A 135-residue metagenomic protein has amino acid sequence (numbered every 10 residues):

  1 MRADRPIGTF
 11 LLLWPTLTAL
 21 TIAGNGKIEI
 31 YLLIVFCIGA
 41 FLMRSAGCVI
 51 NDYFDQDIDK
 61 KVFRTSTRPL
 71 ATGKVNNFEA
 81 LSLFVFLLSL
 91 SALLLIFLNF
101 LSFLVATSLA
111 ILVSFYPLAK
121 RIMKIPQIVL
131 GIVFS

Functional and structural regions predicted by a protein language model:
M1, D55, P126: Residue-level signature of catalytic and energy-coupling elements of molecular machines, predominantly ATP/GTP-dependent
R2, L11-L12, V113, I122: Hydrophobic alpha-helical transmembrane segments of integral membrane proteins, especially lipid-exposed positions
R2, T65-R68: Short, cationic motifs built from Arg/Lys/His that form the positively charged side of catalytic pockets
A3-I22: The first (N-terminal) embedded transmembrane alpha-helix
R5-T9, N25, E29-L33, C37 (+4 more regions): Hydrophobic, aromatic-rich alpha-helical transmembrane segments and their membrane-interface anchor motifs
T16-L17, T21-F54, R64, L88-A92 (+2 more regions): Membrane-embedded alpha-helical segments that form the functional core of polytopic membrane enzymes, especially those
R68-S135: Intramembrane alpha-helical segments
